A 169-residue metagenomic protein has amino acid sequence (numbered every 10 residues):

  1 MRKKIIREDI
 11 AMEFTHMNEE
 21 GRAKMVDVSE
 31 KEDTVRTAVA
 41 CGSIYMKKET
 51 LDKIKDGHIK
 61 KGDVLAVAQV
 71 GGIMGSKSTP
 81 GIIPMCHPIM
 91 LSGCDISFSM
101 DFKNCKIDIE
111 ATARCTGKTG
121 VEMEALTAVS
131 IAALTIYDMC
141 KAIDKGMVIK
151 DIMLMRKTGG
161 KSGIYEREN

Functional and structural regions predicted by a protein language model:
R2-L65, V70-H87, G93-N169: C-terminal binding/interaction regions
